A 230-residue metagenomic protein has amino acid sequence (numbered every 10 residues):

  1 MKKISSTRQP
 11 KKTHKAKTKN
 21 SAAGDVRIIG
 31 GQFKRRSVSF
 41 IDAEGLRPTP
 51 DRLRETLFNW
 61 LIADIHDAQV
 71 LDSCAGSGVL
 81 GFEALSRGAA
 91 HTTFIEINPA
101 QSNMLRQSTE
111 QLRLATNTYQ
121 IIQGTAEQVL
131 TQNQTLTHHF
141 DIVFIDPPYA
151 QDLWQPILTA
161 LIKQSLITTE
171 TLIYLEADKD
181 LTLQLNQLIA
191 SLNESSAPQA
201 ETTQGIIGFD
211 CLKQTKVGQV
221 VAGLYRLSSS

Functional and structural regions predicted by a protein language model:
M1-S230: Class I S-adenosyl-L-methionine-dependent methyltransferase catalytic core
